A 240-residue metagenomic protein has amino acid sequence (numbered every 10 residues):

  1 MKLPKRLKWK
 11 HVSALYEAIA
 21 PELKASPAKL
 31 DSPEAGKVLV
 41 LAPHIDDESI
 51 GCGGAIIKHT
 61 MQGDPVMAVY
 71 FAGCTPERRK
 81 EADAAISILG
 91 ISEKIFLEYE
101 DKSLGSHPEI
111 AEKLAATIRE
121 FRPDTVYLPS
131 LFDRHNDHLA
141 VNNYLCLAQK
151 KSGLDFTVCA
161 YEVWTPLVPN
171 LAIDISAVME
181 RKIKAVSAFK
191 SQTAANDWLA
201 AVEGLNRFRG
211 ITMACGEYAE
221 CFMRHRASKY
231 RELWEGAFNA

Functional and structural regions predicted by a protein language model:
M1-Y161, G204, E217, C221 (+1 more regions): Active-site beta-strand->loop->alpha-helix modules in alpha/beta enzyme cores, enriched in Gly/His/Asp(Glu)
D101-G105, P166-L167, Y230: A short acidic, often aromatic-flanked loop/helix-cap motif at beta-alpha or helix-coil junctions that lines enzyme
H107, V178-M179: Residues at or immediately preceding the N-termini of alpha-helices
P129, A188-Q192, R209: Alpha-helix C-capping/helix-to-loop hinge sites
G153, A172-I173, M179-I183: S-adenosylmethionine/decaboxylated-SAM
V163-S176: Phosphate-binding/catalytic loops
M179-E203: A charged, well-structured terminal subsegment
D197, L205-A240: C-terminal and late-domain segments of enzyme folds
